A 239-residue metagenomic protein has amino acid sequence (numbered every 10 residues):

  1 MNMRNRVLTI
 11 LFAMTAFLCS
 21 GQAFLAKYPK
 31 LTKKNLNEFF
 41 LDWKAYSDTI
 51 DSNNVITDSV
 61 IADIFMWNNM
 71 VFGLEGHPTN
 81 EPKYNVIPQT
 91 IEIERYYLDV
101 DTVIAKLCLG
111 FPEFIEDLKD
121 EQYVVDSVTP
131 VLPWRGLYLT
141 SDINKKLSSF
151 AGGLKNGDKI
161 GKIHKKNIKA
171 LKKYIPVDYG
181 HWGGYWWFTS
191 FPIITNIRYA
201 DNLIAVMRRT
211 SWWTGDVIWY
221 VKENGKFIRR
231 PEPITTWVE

Functional and structural regions predicted by a protein language model:
M1-T32: Bacterial Sec-dependent N-terminal signal peptides
N5-T9, T195-D201, R209, R229: Functionally constrained cores in energy, signaling, and assembly domains
R6-L8, Y97, H164, N224: Small/flexible residues
A16, T129, E223-N224: A general, composition-driven signal for non-globular sequence regions
Q22-I204: Flexible low-complexity loop/turn motifs enriched in small/helix-breaking residues
T189-P192, W212-V217, P231-E232: Short, surface-exposed coil-to-beta transition loops
R198-E223: Exposed beta-sheet edge and beta->alpha loop/turn motif
V217-V238: Short beta-strand edge/turn micro-motifs at domain boundaries
